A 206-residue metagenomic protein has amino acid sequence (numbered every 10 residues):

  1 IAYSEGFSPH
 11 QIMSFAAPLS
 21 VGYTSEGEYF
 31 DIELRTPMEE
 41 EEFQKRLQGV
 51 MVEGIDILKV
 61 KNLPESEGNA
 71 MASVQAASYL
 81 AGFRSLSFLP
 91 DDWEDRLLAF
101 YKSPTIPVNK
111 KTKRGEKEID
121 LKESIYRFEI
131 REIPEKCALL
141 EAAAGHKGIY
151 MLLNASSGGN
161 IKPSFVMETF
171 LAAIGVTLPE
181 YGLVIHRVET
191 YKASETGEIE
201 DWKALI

Functional and structural regions predicted by a protein language model:
I1-S4, E42: Flexible helix-coil linker/hinge segments at domain or subdomain boundaries
Y3-R35: Short, charge-patterned binding micro-sites
S4, S8, K102-I206: Core RNA-modification/binding signature centered on pseudouridine synthases
A16-V21, E67-A70, E129, E135-E141: Short beta-strand/turn micro-motifs at beta-sheet edges
E26-L80: Ordered, amphipathic secondary-structure segments that act as subunit-interaction surfaces in large macromolecular
I32-M38, A81-S87, M151-S157: Short beta-strand-to-loop capping motifs
E40-M51, D91-K102, V166-E168: Short amphipathic alpha-helices in soluble, non-transmembrane regions that often serve as interface/regulatory elements
S66, S78-G115: Extended, positively charged loop/linker patches that create polyanion-binding surfaces
